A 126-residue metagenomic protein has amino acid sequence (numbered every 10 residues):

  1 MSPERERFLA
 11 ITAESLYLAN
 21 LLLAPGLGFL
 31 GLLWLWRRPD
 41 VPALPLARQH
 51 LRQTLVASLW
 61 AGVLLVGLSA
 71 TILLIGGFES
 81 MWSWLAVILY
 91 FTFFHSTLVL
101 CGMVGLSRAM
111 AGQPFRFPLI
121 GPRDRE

Functional and structural regions predicted by a protein language model:
M1-L23, L27-A57, M103-E126: Membrane-interface extramembranous regions at the lipid-water interface
L9-F29, V56-G102: Hydrophobic alpha-helical transmembrane segments in multi-pass membrane proteins
